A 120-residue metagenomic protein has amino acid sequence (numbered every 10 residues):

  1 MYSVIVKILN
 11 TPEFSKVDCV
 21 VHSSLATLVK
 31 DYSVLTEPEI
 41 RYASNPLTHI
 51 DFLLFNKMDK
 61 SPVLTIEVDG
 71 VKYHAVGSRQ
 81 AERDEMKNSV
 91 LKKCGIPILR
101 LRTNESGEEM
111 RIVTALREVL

Functional and structural regions predicted by a protein language model:
M1-T65, V71-L120: Nucleic-acid endo/exonuclease domains
